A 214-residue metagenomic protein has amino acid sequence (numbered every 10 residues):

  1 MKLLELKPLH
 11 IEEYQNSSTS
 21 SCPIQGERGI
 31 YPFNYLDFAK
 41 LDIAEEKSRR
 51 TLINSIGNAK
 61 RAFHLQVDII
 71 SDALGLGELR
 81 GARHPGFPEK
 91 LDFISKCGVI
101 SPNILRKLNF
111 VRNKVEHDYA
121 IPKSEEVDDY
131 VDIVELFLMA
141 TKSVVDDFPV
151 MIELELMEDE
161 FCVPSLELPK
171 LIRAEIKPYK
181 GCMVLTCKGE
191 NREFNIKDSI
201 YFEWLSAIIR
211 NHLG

Functional and structural regions predicted by a protein language model:
M1-L52, D146-V150, C162-P164, I172 (+1 more regions): Charged alpha-helical initiation segments
R28-I30, I100-M151: Charge-enriched, short contiguous segments at helix-coil
Y31-F38, N58, L65, I104-V111: Amphipathic, well-ordered alpha-helical segments in soluble domains
F38-E45, P85-E89, E116-H117: Short, charged/polar, low-complexity loop and linker segments that flank or interrupt alpha-helical bundles
R50-D72: Short, hydrophobic, well-ordered secondary-structure elements
V67-L79, I121-E125, D146-D147: Short, solvent-exposed secondary-structure capping/transition elements
S71-I100: Short, charged amphipathic alpha-helical segments flanked by flexible coils
L154-G214: N-terminal accessory interaction module
